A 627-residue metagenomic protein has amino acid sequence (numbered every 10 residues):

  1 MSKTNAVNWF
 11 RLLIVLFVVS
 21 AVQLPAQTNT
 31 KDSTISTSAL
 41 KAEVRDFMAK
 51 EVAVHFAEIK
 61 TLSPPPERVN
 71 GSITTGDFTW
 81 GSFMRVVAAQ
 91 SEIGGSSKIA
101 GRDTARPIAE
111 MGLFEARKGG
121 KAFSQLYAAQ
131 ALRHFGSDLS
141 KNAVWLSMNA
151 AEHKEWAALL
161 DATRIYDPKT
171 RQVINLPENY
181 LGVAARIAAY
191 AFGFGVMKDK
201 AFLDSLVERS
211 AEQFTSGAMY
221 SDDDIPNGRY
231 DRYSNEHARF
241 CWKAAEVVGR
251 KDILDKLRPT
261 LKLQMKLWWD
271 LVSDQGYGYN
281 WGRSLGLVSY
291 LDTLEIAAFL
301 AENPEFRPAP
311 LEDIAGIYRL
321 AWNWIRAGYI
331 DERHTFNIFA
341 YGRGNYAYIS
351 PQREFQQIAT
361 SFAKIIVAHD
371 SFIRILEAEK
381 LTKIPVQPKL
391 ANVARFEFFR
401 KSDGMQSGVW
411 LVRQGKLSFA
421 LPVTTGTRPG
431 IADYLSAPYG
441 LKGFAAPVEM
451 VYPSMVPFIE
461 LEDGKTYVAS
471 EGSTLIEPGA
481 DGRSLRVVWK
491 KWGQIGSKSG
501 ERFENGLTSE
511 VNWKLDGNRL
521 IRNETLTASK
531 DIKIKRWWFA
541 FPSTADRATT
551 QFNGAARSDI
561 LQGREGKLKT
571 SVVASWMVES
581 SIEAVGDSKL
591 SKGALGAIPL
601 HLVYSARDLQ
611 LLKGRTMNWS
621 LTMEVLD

Functional and structural regions predicted by a protein language model:
S2-L13: Bacterial N-terminal signal peptides that target proteins for export
R11-A21: Bacterial N-terminal signal peptides
Q23-P25: Sec/Tat signal peptide C-region and signal peptidase I cleavage site
T28-R106: Low-complexity, Ser/Thr/Pro/Gly-enriched N-terminal "stalk/linker" regions
G71-A297: Aromatic-lined, polymer-binding surfaces characteristic of secreted/periplasmic polysaccharide-degrading enzymes
D274, G278, V288-L595: Extended polysaccharide-engagement surfaces of secreted carbohydrate-active enzymes
S571-D627: Beta-strand-rich recognition/accessory modules
